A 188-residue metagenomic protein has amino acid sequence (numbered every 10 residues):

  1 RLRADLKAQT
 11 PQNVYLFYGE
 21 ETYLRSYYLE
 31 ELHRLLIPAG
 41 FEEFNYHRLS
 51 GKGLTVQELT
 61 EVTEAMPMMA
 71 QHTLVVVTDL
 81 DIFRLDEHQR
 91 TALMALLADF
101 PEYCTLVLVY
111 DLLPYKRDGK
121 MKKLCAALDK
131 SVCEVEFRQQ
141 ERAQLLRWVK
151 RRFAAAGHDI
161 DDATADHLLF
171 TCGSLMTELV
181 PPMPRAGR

Functional and structural regions predicted by a protein language model:
R1-R188: Conserved beta/loop motifs at nucleotide-recognition and modification sites
